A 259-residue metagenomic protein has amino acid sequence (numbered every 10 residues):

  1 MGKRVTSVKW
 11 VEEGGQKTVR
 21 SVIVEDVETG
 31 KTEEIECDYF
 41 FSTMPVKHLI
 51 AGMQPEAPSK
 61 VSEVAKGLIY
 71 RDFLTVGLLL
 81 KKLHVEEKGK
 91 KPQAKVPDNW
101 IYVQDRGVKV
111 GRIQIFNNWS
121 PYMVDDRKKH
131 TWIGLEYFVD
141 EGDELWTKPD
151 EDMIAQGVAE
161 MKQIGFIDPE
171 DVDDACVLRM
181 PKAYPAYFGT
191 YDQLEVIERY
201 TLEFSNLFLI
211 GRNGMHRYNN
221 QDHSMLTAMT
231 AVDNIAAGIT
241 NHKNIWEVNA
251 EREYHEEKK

Functional and structural regions predicted by a protein language model:
M1-R4, C176: Long, charged, glycine-rich C-terminal linkers/tails
K3-P169, Q193-L194, Y200, K243-E253: Mid-domain catalytic core of redox enzymes that form a hydrophobic substrate pocket/lid adjacent to a catalytic redox
W146, A183-A186: Short, glycine/charged-rich beta-strand-loop motifs at protein surfaces that mediate ligand recognition and catalysis
E160, Y187-F188: Active-site and substrate-binding clefts of carbohydrate-active enzymes
D171-D174: Short beta-strand elements
C176-A183: Short proline/glycine- and acidic-rich turn/helix-capping motifs at secondary-structure junctions
L178, F188-K259: C-terminal lid/capping helical subdomain adjacent to the catalytic/cofactor pocket in oxidative enzymes
